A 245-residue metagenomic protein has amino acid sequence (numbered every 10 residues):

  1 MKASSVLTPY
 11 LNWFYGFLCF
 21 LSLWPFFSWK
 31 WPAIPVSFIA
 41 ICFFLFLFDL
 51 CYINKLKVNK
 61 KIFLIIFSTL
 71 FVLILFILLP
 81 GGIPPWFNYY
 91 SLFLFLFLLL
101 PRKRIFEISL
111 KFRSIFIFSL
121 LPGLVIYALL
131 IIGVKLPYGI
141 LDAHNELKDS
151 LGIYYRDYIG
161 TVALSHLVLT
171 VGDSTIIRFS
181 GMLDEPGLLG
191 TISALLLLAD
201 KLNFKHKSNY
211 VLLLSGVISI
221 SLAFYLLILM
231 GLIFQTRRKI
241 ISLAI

Functional and structural regions predicted by a protein language model:
M1-I245: Hydrophobic transmembrane helix bundles of membrane-integrated enzymes that assemble and modify cell-envelope
